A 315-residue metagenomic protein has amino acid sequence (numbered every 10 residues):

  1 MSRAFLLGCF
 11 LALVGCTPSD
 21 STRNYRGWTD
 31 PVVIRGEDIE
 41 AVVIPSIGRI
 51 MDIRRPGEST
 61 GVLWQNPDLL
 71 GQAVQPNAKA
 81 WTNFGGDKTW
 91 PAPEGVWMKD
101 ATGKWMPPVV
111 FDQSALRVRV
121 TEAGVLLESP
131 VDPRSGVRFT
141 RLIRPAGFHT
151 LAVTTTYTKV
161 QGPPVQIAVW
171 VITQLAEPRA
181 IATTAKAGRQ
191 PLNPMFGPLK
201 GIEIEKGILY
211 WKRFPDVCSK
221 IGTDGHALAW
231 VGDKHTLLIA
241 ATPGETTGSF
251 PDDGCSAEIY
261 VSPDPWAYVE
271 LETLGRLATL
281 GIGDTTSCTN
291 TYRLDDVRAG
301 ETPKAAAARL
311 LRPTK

Functional and structural regions predicted by a protein language model:
M1-L6: Bacterial N-terminal signal peptides that target proteins for export
V14-G15: C-terminal motif of bacterial Sec signal peptides marking the signal peptidase cleavage site
S21-A41: Early extracytoplasmic/domain-onset interaction patches
S21-T22, V96-F148, Q166-I167, P178 (+1 more regions): Extended, loop-rich substrate-binding clefts of extracytoplasmic carbohydrate-active enzymes
I39-A41, S46-D52, P56-Q65, L69-F84 (+4 more regions): A contiguous, surface-exposed recognition patch within enzymatic or periplasmic domains that forms
I143, Y157-T158, Y292: Hydrophobic beta-strand positions in extracellular immunoglobulin-like domains
T150-T158: Short beta-strand elements of extracellular/lumenal beta-sandwich folds
L294-K315: Terminal connector regions
